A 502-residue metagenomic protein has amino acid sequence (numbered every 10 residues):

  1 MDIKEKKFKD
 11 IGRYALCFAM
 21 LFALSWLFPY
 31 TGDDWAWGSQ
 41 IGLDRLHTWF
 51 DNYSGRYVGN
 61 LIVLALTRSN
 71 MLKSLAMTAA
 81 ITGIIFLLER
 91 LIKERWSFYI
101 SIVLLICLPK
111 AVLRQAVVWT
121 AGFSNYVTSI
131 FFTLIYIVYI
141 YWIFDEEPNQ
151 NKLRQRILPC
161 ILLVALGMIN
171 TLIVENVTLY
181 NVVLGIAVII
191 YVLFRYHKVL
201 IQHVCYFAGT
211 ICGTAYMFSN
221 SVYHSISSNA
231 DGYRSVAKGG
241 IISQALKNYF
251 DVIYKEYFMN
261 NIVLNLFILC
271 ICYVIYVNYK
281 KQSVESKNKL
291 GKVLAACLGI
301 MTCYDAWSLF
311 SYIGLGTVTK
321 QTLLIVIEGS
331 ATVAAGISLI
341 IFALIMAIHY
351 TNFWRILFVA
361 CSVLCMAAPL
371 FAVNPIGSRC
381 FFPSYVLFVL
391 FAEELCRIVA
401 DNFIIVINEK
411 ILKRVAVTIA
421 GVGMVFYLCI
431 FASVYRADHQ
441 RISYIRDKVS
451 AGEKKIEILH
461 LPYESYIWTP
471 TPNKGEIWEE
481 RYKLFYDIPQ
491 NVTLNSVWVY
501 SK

Functional and structural regions predicted by a protein language model:
I3-W49, Y53, V63-G83, K93-S97 (+3 more regions): Intrinsically disordered, polar/acidic, low-complexity terminal segments
A23-L72, T120, E175-I186, I190-A343: Transmembrane catalytic cores of multi-pass membrane glycosyltransferases and polysaccharide-assembly enzymes
N52, V103-F144, V174, T322-I341 (+1 more regions): Membrane-interface micro-motifs in multi-pass membrane enzymes
I81-I92, F132-F144, V183-Y191, F267-I275 (+3 more regions): Transmembrane alpha-helical segments
Y99-L108, F207, E285-F310, I348-F371: Transmembrane alpha-helix segments characteristic of polytopic inner-membrane glycan-assembly/cell-envelope
W142-M168, V204-C205: Short hydrophobic alpha-helices at membrane interfaces in multi-pass membrane enzymes
R156-I186: Membrane-interface alpha helices of multi-pass inner-membrane proteins
G291-G299, T332-A334, A347-L364, I398-Y427: Signature aromatic-anchored transmembrane alpha helix within multi-pass, membrane-resident enzymes that catalyze glycan
